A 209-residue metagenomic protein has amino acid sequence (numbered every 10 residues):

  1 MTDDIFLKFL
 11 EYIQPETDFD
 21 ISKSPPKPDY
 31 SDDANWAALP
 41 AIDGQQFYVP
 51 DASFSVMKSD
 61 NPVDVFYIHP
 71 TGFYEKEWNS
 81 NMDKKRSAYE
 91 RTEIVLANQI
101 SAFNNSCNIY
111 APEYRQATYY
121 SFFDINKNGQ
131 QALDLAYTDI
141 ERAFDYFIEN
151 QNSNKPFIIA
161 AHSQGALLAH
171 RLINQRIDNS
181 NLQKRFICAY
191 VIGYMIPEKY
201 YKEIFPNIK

Functional and structural regions predicted by a protein language model:
D4-Y30, Y67-P156: Active-site catalytic motif of lipid deacylating hydrolases and related acyltransferases
D33-F54, T92-N98: Short alpha-helical segments and helix-capping/turn motifs at coil-helix boundaries
M57-V63: Proline/glycine-enriched tight loop/beta-turn segments at coil->beta junctions that connect or precede beta-strands
I68-H69, A160-H162, A189-Y194: Short His-Asn-centered micro-motif
K76, S121, L168-A169, E198-Y201: Extracytoplasmic/secreted cell-surface and envelope-processing proteins
L96, L168-I177: Short, well-ordered amphipathic alpha-helices
E141-Q151, Q175-K209: Surface cap/lid and interfacial helix-loop subdomains adjacent to catalytic sites that gate substrate access
A161-G165, A169: Gly/Ala-rich beta-loop-alpha elbow adjacent to hydrolase catalytic centers
